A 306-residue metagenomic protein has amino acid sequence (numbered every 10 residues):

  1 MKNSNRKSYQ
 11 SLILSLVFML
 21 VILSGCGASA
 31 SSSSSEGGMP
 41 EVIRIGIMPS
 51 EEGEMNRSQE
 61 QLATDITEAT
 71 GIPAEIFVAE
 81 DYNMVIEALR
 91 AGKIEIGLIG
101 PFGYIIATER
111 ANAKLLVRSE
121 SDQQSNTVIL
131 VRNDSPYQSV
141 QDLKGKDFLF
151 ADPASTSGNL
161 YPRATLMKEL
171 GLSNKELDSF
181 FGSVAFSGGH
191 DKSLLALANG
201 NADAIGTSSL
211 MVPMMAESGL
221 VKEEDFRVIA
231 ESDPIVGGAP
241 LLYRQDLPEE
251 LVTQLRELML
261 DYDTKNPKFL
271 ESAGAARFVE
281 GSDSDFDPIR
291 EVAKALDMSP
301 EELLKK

Functional and structural regions predicted by a protein language model:
V21-G25: C-terminal motif of bacterial Sec signal peptides marking the signal peptidase cleavage site
G27-A30: Bacterial signal peptide processing site
S35-P101: Extracytoplasmic small-molecule ligand-binding "clamshell" domains of the periplasmic binding protein/Venus flytrap
G38-I47, E51-T64, E68, V236-G237 (+1 more regions): An extracytoplasmic/periplasmic, membrane-proximal ligand-sensing/linker region
P40, I45-D65, F102, S125-L194: Bilobed "Venus flytrap"/periplasmic-binding protein-like clamshell domains and structurally analogous long
N83-G97, R110, Q141, A185-L210: Short helices/loops that flank or line small-molecule/ion binding pockets
L98-R110, P162-K168, A196-N199, D203-E224: A ligand-binding cleft/hinge motif common to bilobed small-molecule-binding domains
A113-D122, G182-S183, A216-P234: Short beta-strand->loop
